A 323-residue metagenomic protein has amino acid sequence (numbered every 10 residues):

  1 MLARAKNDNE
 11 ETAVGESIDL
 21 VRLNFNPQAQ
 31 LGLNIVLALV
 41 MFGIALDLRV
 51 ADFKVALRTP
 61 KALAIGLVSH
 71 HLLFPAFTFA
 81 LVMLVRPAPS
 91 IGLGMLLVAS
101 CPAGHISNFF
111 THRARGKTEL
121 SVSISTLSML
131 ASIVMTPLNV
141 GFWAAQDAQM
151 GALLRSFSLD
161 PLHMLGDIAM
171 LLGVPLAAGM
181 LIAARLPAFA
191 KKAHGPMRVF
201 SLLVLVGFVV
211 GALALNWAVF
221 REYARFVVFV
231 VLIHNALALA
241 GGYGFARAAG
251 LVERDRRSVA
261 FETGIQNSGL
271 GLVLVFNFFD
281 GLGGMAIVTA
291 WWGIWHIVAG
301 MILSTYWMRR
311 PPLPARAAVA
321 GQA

Functional and structural regions predicted by a protein language model:
R4, E10-A323: Alpha-helical transmembrane segments of multi-pass small-molecule/ion transporters
